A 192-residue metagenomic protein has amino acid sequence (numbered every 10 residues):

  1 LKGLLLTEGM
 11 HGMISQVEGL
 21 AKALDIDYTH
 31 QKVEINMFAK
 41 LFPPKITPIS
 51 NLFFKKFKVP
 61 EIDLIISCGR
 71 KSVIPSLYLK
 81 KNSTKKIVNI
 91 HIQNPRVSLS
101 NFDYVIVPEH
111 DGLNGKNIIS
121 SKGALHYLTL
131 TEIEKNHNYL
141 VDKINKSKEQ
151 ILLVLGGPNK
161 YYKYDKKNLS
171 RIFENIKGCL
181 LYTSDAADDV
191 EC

Functional and structural regions predicted by a protein language model:
L1-L4: Extreme N-terminal starter segment of soluble prokaryotic enzymes
L6, M10-H126: Active-site and donor-binding regions of nucleotide-sugar-utilizing enzymes
M10, R96, G157-N159, E191: Short, glycine/serine-rich, charged loops/turns that create anion-binding and catalytic segments at active sites
S15, S72, N159-K160, D188: Short, flexible micro-motifs
G19-K22, N138, D142, E174 (+1 more regions): Replace "anionic and nucleotidyl ligands
L99-D165: A nucleotide-sugar donor-handling region in carbohydrate enzymes
K148, Y161-S184: Donor-nucleotide binding loops and adjacent catalytic segments primarily of GT-B fold Leloir glycosyltransferases
Y182-C192: Single conserved hydrophobic/aromatic residue that forms the stacking wall/gate of nucleotide- or nucleobase-binding
